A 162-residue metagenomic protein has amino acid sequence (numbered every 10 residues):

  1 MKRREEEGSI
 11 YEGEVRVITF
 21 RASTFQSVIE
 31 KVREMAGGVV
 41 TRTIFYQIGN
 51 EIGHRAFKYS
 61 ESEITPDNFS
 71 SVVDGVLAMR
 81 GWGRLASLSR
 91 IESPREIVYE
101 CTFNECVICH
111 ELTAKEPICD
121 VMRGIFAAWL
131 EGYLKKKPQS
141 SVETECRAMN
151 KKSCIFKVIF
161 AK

Functional and structural regions predicted by a protein language model:
M1-D120, C146-I155, A161-K162: N-terminal accessory segment detector
S71-D74, I125-A127, V142: Residue-level detector of functional hotspots within protein domains
D120-K137: Active-site helix/loop of acyl-thioester processing domains in fatty-acid/polyketide metabolism, spanning hotdog-fold
K136-R147: Low-complexity, intrinsically disordered Gly/Pro/Thr-rich segments
